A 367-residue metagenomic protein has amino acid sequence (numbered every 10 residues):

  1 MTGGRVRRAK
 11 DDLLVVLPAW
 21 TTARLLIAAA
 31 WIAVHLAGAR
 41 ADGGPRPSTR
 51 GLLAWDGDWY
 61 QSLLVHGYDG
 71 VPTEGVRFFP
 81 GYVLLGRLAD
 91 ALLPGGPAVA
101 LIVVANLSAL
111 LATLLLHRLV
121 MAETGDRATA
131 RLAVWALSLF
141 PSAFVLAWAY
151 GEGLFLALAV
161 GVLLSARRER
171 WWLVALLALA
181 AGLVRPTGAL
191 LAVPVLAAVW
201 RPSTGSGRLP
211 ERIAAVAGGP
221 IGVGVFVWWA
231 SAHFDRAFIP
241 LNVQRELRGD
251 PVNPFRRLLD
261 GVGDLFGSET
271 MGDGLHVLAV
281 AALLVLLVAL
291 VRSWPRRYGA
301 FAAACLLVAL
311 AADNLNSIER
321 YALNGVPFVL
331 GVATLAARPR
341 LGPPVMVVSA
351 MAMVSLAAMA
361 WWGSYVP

Functional and structural regions predicted by a protein language model:
M1-R40, E211, P344-V348: Start-transfer (signal-anchor) and selected internal transmembrane alpha helices of multi-pass inner/ER membrane
A23-A39, G43, G51-L53, A192-R201 (+2 more regions): Membrane-lumen/periplasm interface segments of specific transmembrane helices in polyprenyl phosphate-linked
G51-G95, P254-L258: Short hydrophobic/aromatic helix or loop-helix immediately within or flanking a transmembrane segment in polytopic
L88, V103-E123, V285-L286: Transmembrane-helix motifs of polytopic, lipid-linked glycan transferases
G96, H117-L139, R296-A300: Transmembrane-helix signature of polytopic, membrane-embedded enzymes that assemble or transfer cell-envelope glycans
S138, A159-L164, W172-A198, G218-G224 (+1 more regions): Membrane-interface alpha helices of multi-pass inner-membrane proteins
A147-L154, I318: Short acidic/glycine- and proline-prone juxtamembrane loop motifs at membrane-interface regions of multi-pass membrane
V216-P220, R338-V366: Signature aromatic-anchored transmembrane alpha helix within multi-pass, membrane-resident enzymes that catalyze glycan
